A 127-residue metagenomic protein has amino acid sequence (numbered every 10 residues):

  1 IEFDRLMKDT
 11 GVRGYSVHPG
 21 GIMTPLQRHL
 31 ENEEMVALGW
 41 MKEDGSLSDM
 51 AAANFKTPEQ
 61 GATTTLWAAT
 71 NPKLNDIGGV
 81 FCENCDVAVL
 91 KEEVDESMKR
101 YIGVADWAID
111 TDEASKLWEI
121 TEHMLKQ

Functional and structural regions predicted by a protein language model:
I1-Q127: NAD(P)H-dependent oxidoreductase Rossmann-fold/reductase module
